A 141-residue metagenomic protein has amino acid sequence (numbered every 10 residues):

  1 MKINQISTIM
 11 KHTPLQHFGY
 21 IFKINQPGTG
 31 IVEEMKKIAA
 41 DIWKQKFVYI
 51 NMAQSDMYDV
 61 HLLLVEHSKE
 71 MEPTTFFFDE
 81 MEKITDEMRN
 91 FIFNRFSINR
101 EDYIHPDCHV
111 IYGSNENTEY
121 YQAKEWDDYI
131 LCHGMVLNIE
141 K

Functional and structural regions predicted by a protein language model:
M1-Q26: Pre-Walker A (pre-P-loop) alpha-helix and adjacent loop at the N terminus of AAA/AAA+ ATPase modules, a conserved
H17-F18, W43-K46, E72-P73, N99 (+2 more regions): Short glycine-/polar-rich loops that comprise or flank the Walker A/P-loop and associated switch/sensor motifs
H17-I50: Walker A/P-loop
P27-T29, A53-M57, K83, V110 (+2 more regions): Conserved nucleotide-binding/hydrolysis micro-motifs of P-loop NTPases
K46-M71: Short glycine-rich substrate-engagement loop in P-loop NTPases that contacts/grips substrate
S68-F93: Conserved P-loop NTPase "ATPase switch" module shared by AAA+ and STAND
T85-N115: Conserved catalytic/switch belt of AAA+ P-loop NTPases
Q122-K141: A short helix-turn-beta junction within AAA+ P-loop NTPase domains corresponding to the substrate/partner-engaging
